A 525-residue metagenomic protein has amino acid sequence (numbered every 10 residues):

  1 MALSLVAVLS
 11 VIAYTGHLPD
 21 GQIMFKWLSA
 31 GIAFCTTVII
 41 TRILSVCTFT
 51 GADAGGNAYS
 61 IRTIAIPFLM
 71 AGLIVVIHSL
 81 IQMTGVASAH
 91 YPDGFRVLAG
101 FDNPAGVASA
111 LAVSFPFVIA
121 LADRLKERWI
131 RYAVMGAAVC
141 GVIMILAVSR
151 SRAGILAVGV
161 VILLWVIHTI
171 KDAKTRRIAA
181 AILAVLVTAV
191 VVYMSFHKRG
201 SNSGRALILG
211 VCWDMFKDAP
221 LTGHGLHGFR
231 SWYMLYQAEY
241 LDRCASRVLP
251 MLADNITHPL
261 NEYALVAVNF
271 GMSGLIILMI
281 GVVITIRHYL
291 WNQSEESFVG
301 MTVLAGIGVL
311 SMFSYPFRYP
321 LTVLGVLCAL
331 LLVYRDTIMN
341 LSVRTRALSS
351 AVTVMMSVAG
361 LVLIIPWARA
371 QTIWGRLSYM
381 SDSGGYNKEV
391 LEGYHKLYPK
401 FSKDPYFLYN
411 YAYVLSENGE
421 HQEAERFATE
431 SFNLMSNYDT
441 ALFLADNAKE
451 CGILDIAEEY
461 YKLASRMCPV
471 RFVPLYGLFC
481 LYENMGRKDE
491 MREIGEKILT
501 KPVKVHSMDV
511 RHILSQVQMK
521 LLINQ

Functional and structural regions predicted by a protein language model:
M1-M70, L121-V134, V166, K174-A180 (+9 more regions): Transmembrane signal-anchor hairpin modules in multi-pass inner-membrane enzymes, especially those that act on
A7-Y14, M24-R42, G56-D93, A99-D172 (+6 more regions): Alpha-helical transmembrane segments of multi-pass inner-membrane proteins
V86, L146-S149, G154, W165-D218 (+3 more regions): A membrane-periplasm/extracellular boundary helix in multi-pass inner-membrane enzymes that assemble envelope glycans
H90-F95, L226-V268: Interfacial juxtamembrane loops and adjacent helix segments that form the catalytic/substrate-binding surfaces
L209, T222, I256-A264, T302-A305: Alpha-helical membrane-protein architecture signal
L278-I373: Long, contiguous interaction/recruitment modules in multidomain scaffold/adaptor proteins
K396-L397, E430-S431, L463-A464, K497-I498: Canonical positions in the second alpha-helix
E417, E450-C451, N484-M485: Register position in tetratricopeptide repeats
